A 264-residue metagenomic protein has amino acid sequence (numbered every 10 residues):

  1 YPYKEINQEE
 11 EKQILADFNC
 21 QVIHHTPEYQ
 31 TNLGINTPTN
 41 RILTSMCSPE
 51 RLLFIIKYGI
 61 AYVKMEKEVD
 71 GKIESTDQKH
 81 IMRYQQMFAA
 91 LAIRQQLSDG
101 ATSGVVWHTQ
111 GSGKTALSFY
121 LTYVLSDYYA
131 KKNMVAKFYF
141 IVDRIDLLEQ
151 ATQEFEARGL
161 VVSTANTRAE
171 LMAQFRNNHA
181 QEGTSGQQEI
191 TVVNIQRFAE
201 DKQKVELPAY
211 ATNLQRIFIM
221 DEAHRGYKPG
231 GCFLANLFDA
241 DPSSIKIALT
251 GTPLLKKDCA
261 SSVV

Functional and structural regions predicted by a protein language model:
Y1-V142, D146, Q150-V162, G186 (+3 more regions): ATP-dependent helicase/translocase motor core
Y1-Y3, N7, R197-V205, A211-V264: Signature of the SF2 helicase/ATPase Hel1-core->accessory helical subdomain module
V105, V192, K246-A248: Conserved beta-strand scaffold positions in the cores of enzyme catalytic domains, especially in NTP/NDP-utilizing
S126-D127, A169-N177, Q203-L207, C232-A235: A generic local structural motif
F140, T191-V193, F218: Hydrophobic positions in the central parallel beta-sheet of the AAA+
I145, A165-N177, I195-E200: Conserved helicase motor
A169-T191, A209-Y210: Conserved motor-coupling elements within RecA-like helicase/translocase cores
